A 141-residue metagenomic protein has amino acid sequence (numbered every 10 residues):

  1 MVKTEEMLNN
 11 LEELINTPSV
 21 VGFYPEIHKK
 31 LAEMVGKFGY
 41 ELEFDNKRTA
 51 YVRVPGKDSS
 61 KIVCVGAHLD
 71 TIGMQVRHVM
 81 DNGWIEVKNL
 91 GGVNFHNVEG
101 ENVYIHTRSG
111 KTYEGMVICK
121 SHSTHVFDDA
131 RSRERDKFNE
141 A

Functional and structural regions predicted by a protein language model:
M1-A141: N-terminal hydrophobic/helix-forming segments and targeting peptides
